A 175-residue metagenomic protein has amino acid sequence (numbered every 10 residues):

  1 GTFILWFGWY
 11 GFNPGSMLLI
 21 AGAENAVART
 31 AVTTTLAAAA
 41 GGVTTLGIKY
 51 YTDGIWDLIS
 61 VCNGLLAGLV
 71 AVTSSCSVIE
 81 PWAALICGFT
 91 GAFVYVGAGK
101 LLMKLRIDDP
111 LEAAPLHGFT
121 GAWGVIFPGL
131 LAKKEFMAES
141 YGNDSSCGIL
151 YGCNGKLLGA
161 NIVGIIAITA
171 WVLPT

Functional and structural regions predicted by a protein language model:
G1-T175: Glycine- and aromatic-enriched membrane alpha-helices
